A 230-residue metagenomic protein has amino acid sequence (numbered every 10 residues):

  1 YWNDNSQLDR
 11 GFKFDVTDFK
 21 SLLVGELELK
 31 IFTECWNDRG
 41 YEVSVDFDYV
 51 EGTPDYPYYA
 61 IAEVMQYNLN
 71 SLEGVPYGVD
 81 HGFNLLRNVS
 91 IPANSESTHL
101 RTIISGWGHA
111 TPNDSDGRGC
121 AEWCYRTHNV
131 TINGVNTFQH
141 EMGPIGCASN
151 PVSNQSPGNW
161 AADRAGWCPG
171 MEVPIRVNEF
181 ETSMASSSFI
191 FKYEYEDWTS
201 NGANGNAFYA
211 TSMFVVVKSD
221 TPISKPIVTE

Functional and structural regions predicted by a protein language model:
Y1-T229: Extracellular/secretory-pathway and virion-surface proteins
